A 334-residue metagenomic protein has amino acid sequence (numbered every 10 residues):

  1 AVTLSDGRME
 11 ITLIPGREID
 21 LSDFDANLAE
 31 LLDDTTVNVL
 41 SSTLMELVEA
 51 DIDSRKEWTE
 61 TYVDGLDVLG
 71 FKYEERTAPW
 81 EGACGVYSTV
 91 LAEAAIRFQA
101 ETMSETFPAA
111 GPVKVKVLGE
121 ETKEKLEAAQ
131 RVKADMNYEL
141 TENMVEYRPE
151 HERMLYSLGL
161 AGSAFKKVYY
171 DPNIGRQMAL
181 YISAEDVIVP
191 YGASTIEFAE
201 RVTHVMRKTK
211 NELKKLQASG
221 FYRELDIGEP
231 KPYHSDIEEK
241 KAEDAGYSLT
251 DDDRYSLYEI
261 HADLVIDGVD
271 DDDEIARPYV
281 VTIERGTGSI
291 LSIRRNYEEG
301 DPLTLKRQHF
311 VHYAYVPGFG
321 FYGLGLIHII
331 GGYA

Functional and structural regions predicted by a protein language model:
A1-A334: Extended alpha-helical, oligomerization-prone segments that build pores/tubes and scaffolds
